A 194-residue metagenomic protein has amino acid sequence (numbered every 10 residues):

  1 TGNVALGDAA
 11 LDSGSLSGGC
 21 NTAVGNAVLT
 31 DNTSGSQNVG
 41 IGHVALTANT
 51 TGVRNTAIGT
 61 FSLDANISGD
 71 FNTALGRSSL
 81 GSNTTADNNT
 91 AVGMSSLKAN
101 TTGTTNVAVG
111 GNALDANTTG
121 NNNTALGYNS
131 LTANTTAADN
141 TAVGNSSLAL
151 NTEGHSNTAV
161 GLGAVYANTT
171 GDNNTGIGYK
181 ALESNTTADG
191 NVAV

Functional and structural regions predicted by a protein language model:
T1-V194: Glycine- and small/polar-enriched repetitive beta-structure motifs of secreted/surface proteins
